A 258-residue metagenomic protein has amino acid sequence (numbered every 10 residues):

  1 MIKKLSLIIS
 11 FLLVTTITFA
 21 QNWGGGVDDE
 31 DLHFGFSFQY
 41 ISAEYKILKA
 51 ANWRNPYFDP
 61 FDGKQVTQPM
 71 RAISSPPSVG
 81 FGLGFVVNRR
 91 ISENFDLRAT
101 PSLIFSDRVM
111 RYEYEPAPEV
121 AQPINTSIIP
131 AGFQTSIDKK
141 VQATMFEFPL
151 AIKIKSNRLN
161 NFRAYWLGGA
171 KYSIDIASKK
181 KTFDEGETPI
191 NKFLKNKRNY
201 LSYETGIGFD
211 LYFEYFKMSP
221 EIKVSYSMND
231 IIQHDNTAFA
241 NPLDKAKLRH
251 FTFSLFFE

Functional and structural regions predicted by a protein language model:
A20-G80, E258: Short glycine/proline- and aromatic-enriched beta-strand/turn motifs that initiate or cap beta-hairpins
D29, S92-N94, N157-N161, Y212-E214 (+1 more regions): Outer-membrane beta-barrel channels and translocator barrels
E30-L32, P77-F81, Q142-F148, F162 (+2 more regions): Residues that define the transmembrane beta-barrel architecture of outer-membrane proteins
F36-Y40, F81-R89, P101-L103, F146-I154 (+4 more regions): Residues on the lipid-exposed face of transmembrane beta-strands in outer-membrane beta-barrel proteins
I47-W53, M110-P116, A177-G186, I231-A238: Outer-membrane beta-barrel translocator domains and adjoining extracellular loop/strand segments of Gram-negative
W53-P123: Glycine- and aromatic-enriched membrane insertion/assembly motifs of diderm outer-membrane and organelle channel
Q68-I73, F133-K139, T188-K195, T237-L243: Extracellular loop and loop/strand-boundary signature of outer-membrane beta-barrel proteins
Y200-Y203, G208-E258: Predominantly the C-terminal beta-signal and adjacent terminal strand-loop region of outer-membrane beta-barrel
